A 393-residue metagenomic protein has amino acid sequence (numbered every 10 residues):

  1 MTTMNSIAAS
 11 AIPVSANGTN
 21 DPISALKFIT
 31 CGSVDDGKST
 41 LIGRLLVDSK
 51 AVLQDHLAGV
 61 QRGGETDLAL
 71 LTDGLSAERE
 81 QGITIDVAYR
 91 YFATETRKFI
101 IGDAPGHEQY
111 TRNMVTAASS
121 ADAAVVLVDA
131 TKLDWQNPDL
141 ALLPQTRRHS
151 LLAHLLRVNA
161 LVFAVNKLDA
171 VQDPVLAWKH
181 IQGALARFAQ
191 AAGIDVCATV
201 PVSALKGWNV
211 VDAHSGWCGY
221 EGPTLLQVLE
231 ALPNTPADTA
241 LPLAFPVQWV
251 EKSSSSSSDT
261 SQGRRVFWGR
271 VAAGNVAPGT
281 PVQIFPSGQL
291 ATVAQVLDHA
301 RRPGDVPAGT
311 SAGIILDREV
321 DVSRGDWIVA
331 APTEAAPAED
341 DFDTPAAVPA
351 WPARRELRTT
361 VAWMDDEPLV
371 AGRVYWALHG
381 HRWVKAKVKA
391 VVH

Functional and structural regions predicted by a protein language model:
M1-S24, F342-T344: Intrinsic disorder/low-complexity signal
P13, G18-R112, A121-D134, A164: P-loop NTPase switch module centered on the Walker A-proximal segment
G18-P22, C31-S33, A77, Q81-T84 (+10 more regions): Replace "in large, NTP-powered and nucleic-acid-processing enzymes" with "in large, NTP-powered factors and other
G32, K179, A186-D365: Conserved catalytic-core segments of large NTP-driven translation/proteostasis enzymes
D35, L41, V60, G82 (+11 more regions): Residue-level signature of catalytic and energy-coupling elements of molecular machines, predominantly ATP/GTP-dependent
V60, D129-T131, N159-K179, T199-W217 (+2 more regions): G-domain G4 guanine-recognition motif of GTPases
R97-F99, A104-Q109, S119-R148, H154-K179: Conserved Switch II/interswitch segment of TRAFAC-class P-loop GTPases
P105, H379, A386-H393: Long insertion/accessory domains within large nucleic-acid-processing enzymes
